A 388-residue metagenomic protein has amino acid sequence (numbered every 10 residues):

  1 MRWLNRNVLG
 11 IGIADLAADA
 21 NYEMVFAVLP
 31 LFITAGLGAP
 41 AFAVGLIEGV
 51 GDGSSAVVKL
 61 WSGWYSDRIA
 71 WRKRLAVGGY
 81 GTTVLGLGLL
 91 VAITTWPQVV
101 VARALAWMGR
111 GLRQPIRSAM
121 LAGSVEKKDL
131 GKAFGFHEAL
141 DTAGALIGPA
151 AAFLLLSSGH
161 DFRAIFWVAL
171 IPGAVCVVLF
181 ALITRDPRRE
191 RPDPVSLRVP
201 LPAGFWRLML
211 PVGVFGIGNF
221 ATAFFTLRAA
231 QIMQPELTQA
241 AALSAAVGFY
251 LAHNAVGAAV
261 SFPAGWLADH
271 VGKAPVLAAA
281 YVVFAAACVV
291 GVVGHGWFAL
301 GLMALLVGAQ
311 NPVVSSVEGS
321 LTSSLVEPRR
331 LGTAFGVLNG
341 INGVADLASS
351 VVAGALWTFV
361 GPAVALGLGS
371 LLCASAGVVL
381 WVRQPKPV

Functional and structural regions predicted by a protein language model:
R2-D52, R207-A242, A246: Helix-loop boundary and gating motifs at the non-cytosolic
L31-G36, I147-A164, A348-V364: Transmembrane alpha-helix termini and helix-breaking/packing motifs in multi-pass membrane transporters
D52-L60, L146, N254-F262, G343-L347: Residue-level signature of mid-helix packing/kink "hotspots" within the transmembrane helices of 12-pass Major
V58-W71, A259-G272, W357: Helix-to-loop junctions at the C-terminal end of transmembrane segments in multipass secondary transporters
R74-G88, L170, P275-V290, S370: Structural signature of the two symmetry-related core transmembrane helices
V91-A102, V292-M303: Helix-loop junctions at membrane interfaces in 12-TM secondary transporters
L112-V125, V313-V326: Intracellular juxtamembrane helix-capping segments at the cytosolic ends of symmetry-related transmembrane helices
L170-E190, A376-Q384: C-terminal membrane-cytosol helix-exit motif in multi-pass small-molecule transporters
